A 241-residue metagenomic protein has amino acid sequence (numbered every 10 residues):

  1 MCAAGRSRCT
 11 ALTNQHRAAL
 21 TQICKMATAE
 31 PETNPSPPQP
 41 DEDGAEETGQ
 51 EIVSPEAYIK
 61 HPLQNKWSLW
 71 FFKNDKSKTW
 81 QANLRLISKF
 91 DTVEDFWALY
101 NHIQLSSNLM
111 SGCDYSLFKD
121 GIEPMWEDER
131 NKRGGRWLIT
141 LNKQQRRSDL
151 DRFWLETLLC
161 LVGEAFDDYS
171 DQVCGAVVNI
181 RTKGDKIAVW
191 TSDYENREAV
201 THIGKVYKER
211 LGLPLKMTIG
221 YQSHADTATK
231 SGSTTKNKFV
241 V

Functional and structural regions predicted by a protein language model:
Q15-H16, Q22: Low-complexity, intrinsically disordered or signal/transmembrane-proximal segments
A27-E51: Charge-rich, low-complexity intrinsically disordered and helical linker regions
K60-Q81: Short aromatic-glycine-(Arg/Gly/Cys) micro-motifs in beta-strand/loop hairpins
Q81-S106, I139: Extended catalytic/binding region for NAD+/ADP-ribose chemistry, centered on the ART fold
C113-K132, V177-T182, K186: Short, structured protein-protein interaction patches enriched in aromatics and acidic/basic residues, typified by
R133-K143: Short glycine-/aliphatic-rich beta-strand segments at the starts of folded cytosolic domains
R146, L150, W154-V241: Intrinsically disordered, low-complexity, Lys/Arg-biased terminal tails
